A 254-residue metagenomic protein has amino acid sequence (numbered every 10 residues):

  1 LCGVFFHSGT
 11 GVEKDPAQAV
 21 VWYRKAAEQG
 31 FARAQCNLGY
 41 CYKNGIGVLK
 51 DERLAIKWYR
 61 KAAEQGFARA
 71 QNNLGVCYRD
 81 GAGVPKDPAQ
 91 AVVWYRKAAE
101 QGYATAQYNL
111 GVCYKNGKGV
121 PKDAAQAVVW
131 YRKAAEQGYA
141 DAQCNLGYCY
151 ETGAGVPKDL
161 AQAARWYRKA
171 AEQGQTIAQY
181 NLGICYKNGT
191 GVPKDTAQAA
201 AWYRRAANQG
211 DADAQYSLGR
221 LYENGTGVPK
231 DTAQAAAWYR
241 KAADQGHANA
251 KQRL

Functional and structural regions predicted by a protein language model:
L1-S8, N37-N44, V48, N73-D80 (+5 more regions): Hydrophobic face of amphipathic alpha-helices that form TPR/SEL1-like repeat modules and related alpha-solenoid
C2, F6-T10, D15, E28-F31 (+13 more regions): Short helix-capping/linker turns of helical repeat alpha-solenoids
D15-P16, D51-E52, D87-P88, D123-A124 (+3 more regions): Helix-turn-helix repeat elements of alpha-solenoid scaffolds
Y167, Y203-A206, D231-A248: TPR/TPR-like (Sel1-like) alpha-helical repeat modules
A248-L254: Terminal, low-structured helical/coil segments at or just beyond the last alpha-helical repeat
